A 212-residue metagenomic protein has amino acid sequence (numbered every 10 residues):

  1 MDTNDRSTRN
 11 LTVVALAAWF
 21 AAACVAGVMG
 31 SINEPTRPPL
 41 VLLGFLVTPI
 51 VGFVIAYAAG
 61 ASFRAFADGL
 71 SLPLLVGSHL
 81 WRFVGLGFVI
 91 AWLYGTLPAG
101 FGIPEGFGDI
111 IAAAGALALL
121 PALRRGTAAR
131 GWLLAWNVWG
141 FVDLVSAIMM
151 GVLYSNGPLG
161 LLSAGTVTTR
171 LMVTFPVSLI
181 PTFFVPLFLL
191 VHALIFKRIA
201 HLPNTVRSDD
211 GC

Functional and structural regions predicted by a protein language model:
D2-L16: N-terminal membrane topogenic signal
V14-V28, L42-A59, L144-I148: Hydrophobic core of alpha-helical transmembrane segments in multi-pass integral membrane proteins
E34-L43, A67-D68, L97-G108, W132-A135 (+1 more regions): Non-cytosolic membrane-interface motifs at loop->transmembrane helix junctions
T36-L97: A glycine-rich, hydrophobic loop/mini-helix early in the fold
S78-L133: Membrane-proximal helix-loop-helix units in multi-pass membrane proteins
L134-M150: Hydrophobic alpha-helical membrane-insertion segments
P158-S178: Short, membrane-exposed interhelical loops at transmembrane-helix boundaries
V173-H192: Hydrophobic alpha-helical transmembrane segments
